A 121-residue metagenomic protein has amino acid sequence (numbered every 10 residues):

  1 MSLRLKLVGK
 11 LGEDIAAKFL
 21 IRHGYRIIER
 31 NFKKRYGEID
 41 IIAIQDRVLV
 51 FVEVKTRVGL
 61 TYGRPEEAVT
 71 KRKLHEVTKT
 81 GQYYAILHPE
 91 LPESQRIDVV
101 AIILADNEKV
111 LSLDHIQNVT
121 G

Functional and structural regions predicted by a protein language model:
M1-R30: Acidic-basic catalytic patches of nuclease active cores, encompassing PD-(D/E)XK and other metal-cofactor nuclease
L20, V77, I97: Residue-level signal for inorganic ion chemistry
R26, L49, S94: Hydrophobic "anchor" residues on beta-strands that sit immediately upstream of conserved functional sites
K34-G37: Short acidic/glycine-enriched loop/turn segments that link adjacent beta-strands
I39-V58, V69, V77: Conserved catalytic cores of phosphodiester-cleaving nucleases, focusing on short active-site segments
V58-G81, L87: Mg2+/Mn2+-dependent nuclease catalytic core
I86-G121: Domain-level recognition of nuclease-like catalytic cores that cleave nucleotide substrates
